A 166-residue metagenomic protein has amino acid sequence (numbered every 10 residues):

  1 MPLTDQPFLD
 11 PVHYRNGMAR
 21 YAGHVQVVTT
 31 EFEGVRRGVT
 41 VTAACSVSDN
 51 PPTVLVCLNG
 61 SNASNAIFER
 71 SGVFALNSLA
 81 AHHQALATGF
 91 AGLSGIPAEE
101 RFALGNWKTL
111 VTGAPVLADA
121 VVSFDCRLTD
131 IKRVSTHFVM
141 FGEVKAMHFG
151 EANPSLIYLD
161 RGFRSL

Functional and structural regions predicted by a protein language model:
M1-L166: Basic, polyanion-binding surface patches
